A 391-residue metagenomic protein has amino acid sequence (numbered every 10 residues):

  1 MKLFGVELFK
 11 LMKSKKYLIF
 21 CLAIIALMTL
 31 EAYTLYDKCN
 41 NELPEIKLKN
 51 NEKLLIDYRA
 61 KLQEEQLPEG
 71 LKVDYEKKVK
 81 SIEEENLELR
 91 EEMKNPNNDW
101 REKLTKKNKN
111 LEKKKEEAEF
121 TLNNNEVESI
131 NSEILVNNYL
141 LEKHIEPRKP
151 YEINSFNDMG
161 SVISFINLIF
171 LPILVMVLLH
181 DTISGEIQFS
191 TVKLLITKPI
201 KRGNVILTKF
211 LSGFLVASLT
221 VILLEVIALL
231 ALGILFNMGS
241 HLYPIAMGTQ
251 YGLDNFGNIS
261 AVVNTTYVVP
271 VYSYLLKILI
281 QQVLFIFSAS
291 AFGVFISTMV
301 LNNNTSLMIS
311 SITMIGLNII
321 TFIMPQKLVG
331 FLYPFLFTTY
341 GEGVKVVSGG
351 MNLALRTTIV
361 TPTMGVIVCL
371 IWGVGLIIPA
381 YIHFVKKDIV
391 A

Functional and structural regions predicted by a protein language model:
M1-I24, L207: Aromatic- and glycine-rich beta-strand/loop motifs that create alpha-glucan
G5, K10-S14, F295-M299, V368-A391: Junction motif at the cytosolic side of a transmembrane helix
K15-Y17, C21-K149: Extracytoplasmic/periplasmic domains immediately adjacent to an N-terminal transmembrane anchor in multi-pass membrane
K16-Y17, K201-R202, I206, V271 (+1 more regions): Membrane-helix interface segments
A23-Q63, N138-E186, T208-S290, V294 (+3 more regions): Secretory targeting signals
I24-M28, G213, S311-I315, G373-V374: Residue-level recognition of pore/gate-forming positions within transmembrane alpha-helices of multi-pass
T34, N303-Y340: Transmembrane helix segments
T182-G213, I389: Helix-loop-helix units of permease transmembrane domains in multi-pass membrane transporters, especially ABC
